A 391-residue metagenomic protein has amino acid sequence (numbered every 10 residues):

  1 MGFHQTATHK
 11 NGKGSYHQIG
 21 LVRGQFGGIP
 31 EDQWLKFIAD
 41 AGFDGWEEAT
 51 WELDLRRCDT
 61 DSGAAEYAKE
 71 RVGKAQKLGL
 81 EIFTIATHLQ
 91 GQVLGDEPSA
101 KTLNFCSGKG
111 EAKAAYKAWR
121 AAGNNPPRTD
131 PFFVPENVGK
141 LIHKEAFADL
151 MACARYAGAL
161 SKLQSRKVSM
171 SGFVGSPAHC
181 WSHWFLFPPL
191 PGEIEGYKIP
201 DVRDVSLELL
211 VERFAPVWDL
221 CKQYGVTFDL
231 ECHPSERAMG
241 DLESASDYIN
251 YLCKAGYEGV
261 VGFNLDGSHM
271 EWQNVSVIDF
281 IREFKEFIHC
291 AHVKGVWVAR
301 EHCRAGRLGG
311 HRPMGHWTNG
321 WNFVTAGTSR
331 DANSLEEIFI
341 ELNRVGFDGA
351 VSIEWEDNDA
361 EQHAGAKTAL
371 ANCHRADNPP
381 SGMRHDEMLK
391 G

Functional and structural regions predicted by a protein language model:
G2-I29: Boundary/entry segment of secreted carbohydrate-active catalytic domains
F3-H9, Q33, Q76-K77, V93-G262 (+4 more regions): Active-site acidic/histidine proton-transfer and metal-coordination neighborhood in alpha/beta enzyme cores
Y16-G20, G45-E47, E81-T84, S165-S171 (+4 more regions): Structural preference for beta-strand elements that scaffold enzyme active sites
V22-F26, A49-W51, T87-Q90, G175-P177 (+4 more regions): Active-site beta-loop-alpha junctions enriched in small/polar residues
G27-L35, L55-S62, L207, A238-S246 (+2 more regions): Gly/Pro-rich active-site loop or hairpin
E31-E52: Catalytic domains of carbohydrate-active enzymes, especially glycoside hydrolases
I38, W46, A75, I85 (+7 more regions): Conserved, mostly hydrophobic/aromatic
E48-G73, C180-W181: Glycine-rich, proline-tolerant flexible connector loops at the mouths of alpha/beta enzymes
